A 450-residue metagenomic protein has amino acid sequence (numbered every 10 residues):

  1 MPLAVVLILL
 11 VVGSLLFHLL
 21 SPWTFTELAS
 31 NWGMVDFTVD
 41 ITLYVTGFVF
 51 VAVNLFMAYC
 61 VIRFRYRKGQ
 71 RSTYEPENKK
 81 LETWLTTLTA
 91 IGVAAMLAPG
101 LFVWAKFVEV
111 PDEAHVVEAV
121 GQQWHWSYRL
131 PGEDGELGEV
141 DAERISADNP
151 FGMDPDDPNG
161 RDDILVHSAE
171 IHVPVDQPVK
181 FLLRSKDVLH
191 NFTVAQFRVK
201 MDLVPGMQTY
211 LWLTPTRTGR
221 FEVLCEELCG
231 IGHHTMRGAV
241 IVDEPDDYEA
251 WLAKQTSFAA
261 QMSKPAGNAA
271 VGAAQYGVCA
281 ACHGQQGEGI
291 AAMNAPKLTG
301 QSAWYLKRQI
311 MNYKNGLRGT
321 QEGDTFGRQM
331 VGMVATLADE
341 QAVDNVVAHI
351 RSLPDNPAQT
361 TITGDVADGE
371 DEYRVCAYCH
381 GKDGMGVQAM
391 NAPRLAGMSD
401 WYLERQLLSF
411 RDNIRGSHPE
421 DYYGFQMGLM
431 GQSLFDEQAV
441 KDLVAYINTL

Functional and structural regions predicted by a protein language model:
M1-L20, F48-L55: Alpha-helical transmembrane segments of integral membrane proteins, especially early/N-terminal helices
L16-V39, V61-A266: Non-transmembrane, membrane-proximal soluble domains of secreted or membrane proteins
T38-A52: Alpha-helical transmembrane segments
L165-H167, D247-Y276, Q286-N294, A348-Y373 (+1 more regions): Electrostatic cytochrome c docking/interface patches
P215, L224-E227, A273-G284, N294-R308 (+1 more regions): Extended non-catalytic domains of envelope/secretory-pathway proteins
T218, R237, A270-A280, G300 (+3 more regions): Sequence context surrounding c-type heme c attachment/ligation sites in exported
C225-E226, G272, G277-Q286, V346 (+6 more regions): The canonical Cys-X-X-Cys-His
M236, I290-K297, Y313-D344, I350-L353 (+3 more regions): Axial heme c-ligation environment in periplasmic c-type cytochrome domains
